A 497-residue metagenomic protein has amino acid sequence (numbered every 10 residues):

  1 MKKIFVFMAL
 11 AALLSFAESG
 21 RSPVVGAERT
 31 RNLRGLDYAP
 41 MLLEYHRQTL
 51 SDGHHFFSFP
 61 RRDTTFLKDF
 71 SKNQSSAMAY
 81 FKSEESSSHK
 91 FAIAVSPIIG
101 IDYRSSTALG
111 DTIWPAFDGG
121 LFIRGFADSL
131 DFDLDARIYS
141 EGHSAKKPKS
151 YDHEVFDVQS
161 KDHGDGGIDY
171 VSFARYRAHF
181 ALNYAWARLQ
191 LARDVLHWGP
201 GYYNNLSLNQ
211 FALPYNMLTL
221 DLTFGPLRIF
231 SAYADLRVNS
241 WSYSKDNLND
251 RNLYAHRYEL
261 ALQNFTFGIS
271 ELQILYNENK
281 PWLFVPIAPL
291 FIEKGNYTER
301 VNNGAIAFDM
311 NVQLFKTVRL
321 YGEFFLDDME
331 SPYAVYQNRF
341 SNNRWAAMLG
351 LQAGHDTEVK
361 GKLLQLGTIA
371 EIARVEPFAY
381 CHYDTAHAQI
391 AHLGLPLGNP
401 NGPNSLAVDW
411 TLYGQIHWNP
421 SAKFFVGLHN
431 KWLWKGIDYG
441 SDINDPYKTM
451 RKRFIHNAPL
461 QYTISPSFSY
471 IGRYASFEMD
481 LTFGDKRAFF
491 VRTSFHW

Functional and structural regions predicted by a protein language model:
I4-L13: Sec-dependent N-terminal signal peptides
F7-M8, D102, Y276, E358: A broad, structure-centric signal for solvent-exposed, well-ordered loop/edge residues that line or flank functional
S15, R193-V195, P466: An exposure/low-complexity boundary signal
S15-F16, D384: Residues in and immediately flanking transmembrane alpha helices
S19-T266, Y336-W345, L349-Q352, E358-R374 (+2 more regions): Outer-membrane beta-barrel channel domains
F173, L262-Q273, E278-W497: Exposed, low-structure sequence patches enriched in small/polar residues
